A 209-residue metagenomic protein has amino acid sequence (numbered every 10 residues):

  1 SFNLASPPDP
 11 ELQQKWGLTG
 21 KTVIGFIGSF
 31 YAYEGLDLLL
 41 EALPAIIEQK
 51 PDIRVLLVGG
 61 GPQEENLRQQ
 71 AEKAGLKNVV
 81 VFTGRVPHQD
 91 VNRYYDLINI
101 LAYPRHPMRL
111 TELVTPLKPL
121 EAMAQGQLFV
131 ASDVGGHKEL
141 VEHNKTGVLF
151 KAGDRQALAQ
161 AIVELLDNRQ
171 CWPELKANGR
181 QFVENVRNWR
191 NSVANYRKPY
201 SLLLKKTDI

Functional and structural regions predicted by a protein language model:
S1-Q14, G35: Acidic anion/phosphate-binding donor-loop and adjacent secondary structure in glycosyltransferase catalytic cores
L18-L43: Conserved donor-binding/catalytic core segment of Leloir-type glycosyltransferases
V58, E65-N92: Nucleotide-activated donor-binding/catalytic signature segment of Leloir-type glycosyltransferases, i.e., the conserved
V79, Y95-E112, Q127-L128: Acidic donor-binding loop of glycosyltransferase active sites
A102-Y103, E121-A124, L128-A131, V141: Short hydrophobic beta-strand element within catalytic cores of glycosyltransferases and related nucleotide-activated
H143-N144, V148-R155, E164-Q170: Conserved acidic donor-binding segment of nucleotide-sugar-dependent glycosyltransferases
A157, E164, C171-V186, K198: A short, well-ordered alpha-helix in the C-terminal region of glycosyltransferases
W189-I209: C-terminal alpha-helical cap of glycosyltransferases
